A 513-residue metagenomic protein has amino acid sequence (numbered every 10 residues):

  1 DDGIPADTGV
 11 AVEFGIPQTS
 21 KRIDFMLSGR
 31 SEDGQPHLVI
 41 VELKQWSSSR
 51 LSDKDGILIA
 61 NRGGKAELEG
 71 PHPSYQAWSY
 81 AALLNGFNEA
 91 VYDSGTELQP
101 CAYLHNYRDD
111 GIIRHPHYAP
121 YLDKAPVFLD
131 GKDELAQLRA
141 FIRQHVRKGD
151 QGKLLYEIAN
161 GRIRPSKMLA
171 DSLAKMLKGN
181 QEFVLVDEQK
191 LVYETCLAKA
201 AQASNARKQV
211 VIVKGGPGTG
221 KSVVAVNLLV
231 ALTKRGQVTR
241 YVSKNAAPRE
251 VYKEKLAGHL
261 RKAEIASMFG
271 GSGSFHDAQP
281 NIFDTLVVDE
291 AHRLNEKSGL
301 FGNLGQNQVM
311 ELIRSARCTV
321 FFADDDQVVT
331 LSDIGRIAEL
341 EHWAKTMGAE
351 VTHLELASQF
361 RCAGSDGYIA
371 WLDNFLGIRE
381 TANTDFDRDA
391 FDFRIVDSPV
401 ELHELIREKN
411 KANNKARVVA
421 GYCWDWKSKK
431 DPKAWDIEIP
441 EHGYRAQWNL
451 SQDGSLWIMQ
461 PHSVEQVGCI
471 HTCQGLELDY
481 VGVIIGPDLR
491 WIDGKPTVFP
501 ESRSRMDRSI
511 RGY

Functional and structural regions predicted by a protein language model:
D1-Y156: Accessory nucleic-acid engagement/destabilization modules that flank
T8, T219, A257-D277, G348-Y513: Core RecA-like ATPase module of SF1/SF2 helicases and allied nucleic-acid translocases
P165-S166, Q181-Q209: N-terminal pre-P-loop "Q-motif" helix
V210-V223: Walker A/P-loop nucleotide-binding motif
V224, L228: Hydrophobic positions on the alpha1 helix immediately C-terminal to the Walker A/P-loop
T233, Q237-E254: Conserved Walker A/P-loop ATP-binding site and its immediately adjacent core in helicase/helicase-like ATPase domains
G258-R314, E465-G468: Conserved RecA-like ASCE ATPase "motif II neighborhood" in helicase/translocase motors
V287-E355: Signature of the SF2 helicase/ATPase Hel1-core->accessory helical subdomain module
